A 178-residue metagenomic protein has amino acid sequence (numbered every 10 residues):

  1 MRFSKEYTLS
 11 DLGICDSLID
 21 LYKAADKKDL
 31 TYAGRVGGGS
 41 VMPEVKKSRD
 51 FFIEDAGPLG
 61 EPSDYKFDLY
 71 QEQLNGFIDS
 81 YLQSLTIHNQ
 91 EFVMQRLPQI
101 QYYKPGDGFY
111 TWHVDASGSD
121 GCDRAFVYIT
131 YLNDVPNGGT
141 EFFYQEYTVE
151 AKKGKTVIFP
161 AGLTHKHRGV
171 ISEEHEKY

Functional and structural regions predicted by a protein language model:
M1-F92: Non-heme Fe(II)/2-oxoglutarate
Y65-Y178: Catalytic core of non-heme Fe(II) oxygenases with the double-stranded beta-helix
